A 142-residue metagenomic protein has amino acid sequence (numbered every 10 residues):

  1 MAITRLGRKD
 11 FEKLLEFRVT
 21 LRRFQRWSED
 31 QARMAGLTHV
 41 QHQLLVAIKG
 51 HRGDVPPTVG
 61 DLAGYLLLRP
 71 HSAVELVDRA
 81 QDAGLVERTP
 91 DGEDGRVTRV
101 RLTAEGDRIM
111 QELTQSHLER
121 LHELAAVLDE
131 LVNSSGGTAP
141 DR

Functional and structural regions predicted by a protein language model:
M1-A35, A83-L85, T138-R142: N-terminal leader segment of winged-helix/HTH proteins
E16, Q43-A47, R108: Pre-recognition alpha-helix immediately N-terminal to the DNA-recognition helix within helix-turn-helix or winged-helix
R18-L21, L66, M110, T114: Amphipathic, non-transmembrane alpha-helical scaffold segments
R26-R69: N-terminal helix-turn-helix DNA-binding core of bacterial DNA-binding proteins
D54, V132-R142: Short, charged, intrinsically disordered terminal tails
V59, V77-D78: Short, hydrophobic-biased segments on the C-terminal half of alpha helices that form "recognition helices"
D78-G136: Charged, amphipathic alpha-helical coiled-coil/dimerization segments
